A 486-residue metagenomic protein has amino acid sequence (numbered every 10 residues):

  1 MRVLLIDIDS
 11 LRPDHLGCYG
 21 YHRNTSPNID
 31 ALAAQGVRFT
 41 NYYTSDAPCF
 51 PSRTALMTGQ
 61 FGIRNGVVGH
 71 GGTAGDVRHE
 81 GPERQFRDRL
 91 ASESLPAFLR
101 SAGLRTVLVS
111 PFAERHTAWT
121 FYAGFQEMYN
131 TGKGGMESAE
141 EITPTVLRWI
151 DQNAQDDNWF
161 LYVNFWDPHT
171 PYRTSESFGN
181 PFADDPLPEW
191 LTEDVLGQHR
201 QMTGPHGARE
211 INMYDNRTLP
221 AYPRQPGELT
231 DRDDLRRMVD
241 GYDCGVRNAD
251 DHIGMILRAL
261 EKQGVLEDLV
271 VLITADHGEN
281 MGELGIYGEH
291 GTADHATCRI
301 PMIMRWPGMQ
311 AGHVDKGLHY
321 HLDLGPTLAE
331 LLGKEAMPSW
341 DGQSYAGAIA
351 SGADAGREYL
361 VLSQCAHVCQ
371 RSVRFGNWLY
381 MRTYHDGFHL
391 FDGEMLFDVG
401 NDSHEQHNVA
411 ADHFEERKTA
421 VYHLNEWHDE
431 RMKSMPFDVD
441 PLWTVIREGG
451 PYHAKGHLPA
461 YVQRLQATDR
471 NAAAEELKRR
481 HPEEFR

Functional and structural regions predicted by a protein language model:
M1, R38, D185, M202-D233 (+2 more regions): Long, internal low-complexity/basic segments
M1-L5, G103, G124-F125, A139-E210 (+1 more regions): Active-site regions of oxyanion-processing enzymes, predominantly non-cytosolic
V3-I8, F160-V163, M302, L328 (+4 more regions): A short aromatic-rich beta-strand->coil structural motif
S10-E93, L104, V109-S110, H116-K133: Active-site segment of extracytoplasmic enzymes that catalyze sulfate/phosphate-ester chemistry
H22-T25, Q85-A91, G204-E210, V239-N248 (+5 more regions): A short beta-strand-to-alpha-helix junction
N24, A259-H313, Y320: Histidine-centered active-site microenvironments of extracellular/periplasmic hydrolases and transferases
G135, H277-E283, Q310, G325 (+5 more regions): C-terminal cap/loop subdomain of S1 sulfatases and analogous C-terminal strand-loop tails that border
T143-I150, E189-Q198, Q225-L269, L331 (+1 more regions): A long, amphipathic alpha-helix that forms part of the scaffold/cap immediately adjacent to metal-dependent active
